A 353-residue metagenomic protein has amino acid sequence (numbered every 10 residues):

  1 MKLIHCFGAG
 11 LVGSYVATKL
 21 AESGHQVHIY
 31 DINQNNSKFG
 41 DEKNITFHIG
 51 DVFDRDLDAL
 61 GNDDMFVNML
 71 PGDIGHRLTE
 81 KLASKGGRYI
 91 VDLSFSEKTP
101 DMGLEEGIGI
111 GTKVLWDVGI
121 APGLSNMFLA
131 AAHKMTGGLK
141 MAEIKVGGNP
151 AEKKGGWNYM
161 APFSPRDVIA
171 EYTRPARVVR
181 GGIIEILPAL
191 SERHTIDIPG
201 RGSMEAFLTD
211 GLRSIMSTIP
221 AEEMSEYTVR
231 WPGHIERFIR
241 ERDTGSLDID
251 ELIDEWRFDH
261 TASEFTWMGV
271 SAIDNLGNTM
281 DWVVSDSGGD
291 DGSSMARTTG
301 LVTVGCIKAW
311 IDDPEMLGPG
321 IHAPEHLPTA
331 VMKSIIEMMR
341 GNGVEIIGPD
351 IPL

Functional and structural regions predicted by a protein language model:
I4-G8: Conserved N-terminal Rossmann-fold NAD(P)-binding element of oxidoreductases
V12: Hydrophobic/small residue at the entry helix of a nucleotide-binding pocket
H28-G40: NAD(P)-binding Rossmann-fold cofactor-contacting core
G50-D54: Conserved SAM/SAH-binding loop
D64-M69, V91: N-terminal Rossmann-like NAD(P) cofactor-binding module of classical short-chain dehydrogenase/reductase
N68-K81, K98: Beta-loop-alpha module in the N-terminal Rossmann-like domain of NAD(P)-dependent dehydrogenases, especially those
S94-V114: Rossmann-fold NAD(P)-binding glycine/threonine-rich loop
M135-L353: C-terminal catalytic/substrate-binding lobe primarily of soluble NAD(P)-dependent oxidoreductases
